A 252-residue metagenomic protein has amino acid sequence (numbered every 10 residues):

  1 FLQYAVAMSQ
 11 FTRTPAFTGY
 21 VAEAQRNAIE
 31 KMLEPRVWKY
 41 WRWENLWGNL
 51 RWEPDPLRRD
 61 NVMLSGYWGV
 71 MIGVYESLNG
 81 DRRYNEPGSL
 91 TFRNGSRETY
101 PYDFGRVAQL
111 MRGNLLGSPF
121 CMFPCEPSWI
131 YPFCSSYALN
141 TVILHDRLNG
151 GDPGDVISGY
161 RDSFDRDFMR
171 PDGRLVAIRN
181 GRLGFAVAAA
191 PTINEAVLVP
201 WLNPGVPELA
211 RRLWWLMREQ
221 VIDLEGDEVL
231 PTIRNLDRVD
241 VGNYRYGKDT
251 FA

Functional and structural regions predicted by a protein language model:
A5-I130, S135-S136, R174-V176: Extended ligand-binding groove/face enriched in aromatic
V62, F92-D103, G117-F251: Extended ligand-binding clefts on enzyme/binding-domain cores
